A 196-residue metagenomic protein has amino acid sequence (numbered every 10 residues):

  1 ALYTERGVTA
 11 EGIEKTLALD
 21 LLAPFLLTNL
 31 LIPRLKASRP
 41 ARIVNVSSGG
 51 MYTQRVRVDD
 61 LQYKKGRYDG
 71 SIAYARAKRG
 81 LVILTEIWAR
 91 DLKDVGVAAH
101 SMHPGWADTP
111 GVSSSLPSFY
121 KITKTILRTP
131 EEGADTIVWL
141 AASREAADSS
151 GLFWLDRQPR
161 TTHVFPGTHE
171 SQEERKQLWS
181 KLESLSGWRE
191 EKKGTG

Functional and structural regions predicted by a protein language model:
A1-A10, E14-L17, K36-V97, H103-I122: Catalytic loop of short-chain dehydrogenase/reductase
L2-T4, H169-E173: Alpha/beta-hydrolase superfamily serine-hydrolase fold, recognizing
P24, R34, D91, L185: Short alpha-helical functional segments enriched in proximate histidine and acidic residues
T28-N29, E86: A short, exposed helix-loop element centered on a Lys and neighboring polar residues
A77, T123-V164, Q172-S180, W188: C-terminal helical subdomain
K181-G196: C-terminal helix/juxtamembrane-tail motif
